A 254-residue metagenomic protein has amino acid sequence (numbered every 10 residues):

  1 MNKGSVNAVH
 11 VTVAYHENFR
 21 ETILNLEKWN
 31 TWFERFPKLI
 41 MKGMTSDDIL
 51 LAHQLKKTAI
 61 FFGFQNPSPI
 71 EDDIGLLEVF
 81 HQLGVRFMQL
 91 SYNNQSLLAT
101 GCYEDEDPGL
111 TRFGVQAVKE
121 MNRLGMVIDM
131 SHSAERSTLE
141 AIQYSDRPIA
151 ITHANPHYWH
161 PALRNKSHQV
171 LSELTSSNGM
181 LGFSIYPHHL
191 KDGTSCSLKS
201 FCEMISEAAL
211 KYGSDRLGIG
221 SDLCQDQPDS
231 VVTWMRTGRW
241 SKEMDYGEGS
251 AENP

Functional and structural regions predicted by a protein language model:
M1-D107, P161-P254: N-terminal hydrophobic targeting/anchoring segments and the immediately downstream early-domain regions of hydrolases
P69-E71, Q82-R164: Divalent metal-binding pocket/active-site signature
